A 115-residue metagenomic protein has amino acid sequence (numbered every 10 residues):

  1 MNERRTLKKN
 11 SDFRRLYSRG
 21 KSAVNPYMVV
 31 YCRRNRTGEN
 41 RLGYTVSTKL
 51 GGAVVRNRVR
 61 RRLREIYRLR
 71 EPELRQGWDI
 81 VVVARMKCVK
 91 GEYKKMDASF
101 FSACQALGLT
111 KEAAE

Functional and structural regions predicted by a protein language model:
M1-E115: Positively charged, solvent-exposed patches that mediate nucleic-acid binding
